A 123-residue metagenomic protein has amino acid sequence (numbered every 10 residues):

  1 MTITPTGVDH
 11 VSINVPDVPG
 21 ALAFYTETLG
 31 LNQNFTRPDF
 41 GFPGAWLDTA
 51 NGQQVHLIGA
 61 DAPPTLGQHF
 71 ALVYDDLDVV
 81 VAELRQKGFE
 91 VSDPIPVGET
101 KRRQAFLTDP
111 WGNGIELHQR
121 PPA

Functional and structural regions predicted by a protein language model:
M1-T4, Q86-A123: Vicinal oxygen chelate
G7-P16, A45-D48, A62-K87, R103-T108: Vicinal oxygen chelate
H10, V55-H56, H69, H118: Histidine-centered active-site/metal-ligand motif
S12-Q53: Core segments of cupin and vicinal oxygen chelate
A23-F24, E83, W111: Structural preference for long, well-ordered alpha-helical segments within the folded cores of structured domains
R37-F40, D61-P64, V97-T100: A short beta-turn/loop motif at secondary-structure boundaries
G52-H56, G112-I115: Short, charged/polar, Gly/Pro-enriched secondary-structure boundary elements
